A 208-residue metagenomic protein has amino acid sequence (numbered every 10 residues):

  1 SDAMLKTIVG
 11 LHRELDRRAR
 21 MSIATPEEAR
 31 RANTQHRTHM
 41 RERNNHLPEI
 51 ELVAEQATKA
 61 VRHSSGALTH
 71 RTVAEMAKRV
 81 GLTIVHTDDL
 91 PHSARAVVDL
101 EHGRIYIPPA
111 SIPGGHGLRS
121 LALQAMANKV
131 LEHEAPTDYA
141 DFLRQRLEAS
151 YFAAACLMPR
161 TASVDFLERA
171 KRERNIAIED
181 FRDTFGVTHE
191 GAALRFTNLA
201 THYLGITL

Functional and structural regions predicted by a protein language model:
S1-L208: Short juxta-domain linker segments that transition from a proline/glycine-rich, charged coil into a short amphipathic
